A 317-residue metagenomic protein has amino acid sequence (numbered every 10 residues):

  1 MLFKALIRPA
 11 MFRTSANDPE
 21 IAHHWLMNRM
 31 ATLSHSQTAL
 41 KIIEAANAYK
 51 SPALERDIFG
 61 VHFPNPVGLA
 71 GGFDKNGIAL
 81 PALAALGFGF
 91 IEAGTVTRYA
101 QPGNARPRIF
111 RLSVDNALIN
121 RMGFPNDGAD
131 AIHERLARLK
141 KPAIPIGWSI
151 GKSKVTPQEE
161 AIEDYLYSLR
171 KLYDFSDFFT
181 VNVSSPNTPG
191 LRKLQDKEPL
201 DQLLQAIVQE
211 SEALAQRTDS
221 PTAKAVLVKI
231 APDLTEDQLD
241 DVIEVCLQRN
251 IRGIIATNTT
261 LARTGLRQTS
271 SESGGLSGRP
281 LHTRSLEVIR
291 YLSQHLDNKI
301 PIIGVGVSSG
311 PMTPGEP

Functional and structural regions predicted by a protein language model:
L2-R56, N120-P125, A129: An N-cap/entry alpha-helix motif that binds or orients negatively charged groups
D18, L69, I91, I132 (+5 more regions): Conserved, mostly hydrophobic/aromatic
S34, T38-Y49, P186-P199, E244-N298: Glycine/Thr-rich beta-alpha phosphate-binding loop at enzyme active sites
G60-G68, P142-S149, A213-L234, Q294-V305: Short beta-strand/loop segments at the ligand-binding rim of alpha/beta enzyme cores
N76-A85, L234-Q248, S293-Q294, N298 (+1 more regions): Catalytic cores of alpha/beta
G94-I144: A gly/proline- and charged-residue-enriched helix-loop-helix capping module
Y99-R108, A129-D130, N187-T222, T235-D237 (+2 more regions): Active-site-adjacent beta->alpha loops and helix N-cap segments on the catalytic face of soluble alpha/beta enzymes
S153-L166, K193, P199, L227-Q248: Active-site glycine- and acidic-residue-rich loops that bind and position anionic ligands or nucleotide-like cofactors
